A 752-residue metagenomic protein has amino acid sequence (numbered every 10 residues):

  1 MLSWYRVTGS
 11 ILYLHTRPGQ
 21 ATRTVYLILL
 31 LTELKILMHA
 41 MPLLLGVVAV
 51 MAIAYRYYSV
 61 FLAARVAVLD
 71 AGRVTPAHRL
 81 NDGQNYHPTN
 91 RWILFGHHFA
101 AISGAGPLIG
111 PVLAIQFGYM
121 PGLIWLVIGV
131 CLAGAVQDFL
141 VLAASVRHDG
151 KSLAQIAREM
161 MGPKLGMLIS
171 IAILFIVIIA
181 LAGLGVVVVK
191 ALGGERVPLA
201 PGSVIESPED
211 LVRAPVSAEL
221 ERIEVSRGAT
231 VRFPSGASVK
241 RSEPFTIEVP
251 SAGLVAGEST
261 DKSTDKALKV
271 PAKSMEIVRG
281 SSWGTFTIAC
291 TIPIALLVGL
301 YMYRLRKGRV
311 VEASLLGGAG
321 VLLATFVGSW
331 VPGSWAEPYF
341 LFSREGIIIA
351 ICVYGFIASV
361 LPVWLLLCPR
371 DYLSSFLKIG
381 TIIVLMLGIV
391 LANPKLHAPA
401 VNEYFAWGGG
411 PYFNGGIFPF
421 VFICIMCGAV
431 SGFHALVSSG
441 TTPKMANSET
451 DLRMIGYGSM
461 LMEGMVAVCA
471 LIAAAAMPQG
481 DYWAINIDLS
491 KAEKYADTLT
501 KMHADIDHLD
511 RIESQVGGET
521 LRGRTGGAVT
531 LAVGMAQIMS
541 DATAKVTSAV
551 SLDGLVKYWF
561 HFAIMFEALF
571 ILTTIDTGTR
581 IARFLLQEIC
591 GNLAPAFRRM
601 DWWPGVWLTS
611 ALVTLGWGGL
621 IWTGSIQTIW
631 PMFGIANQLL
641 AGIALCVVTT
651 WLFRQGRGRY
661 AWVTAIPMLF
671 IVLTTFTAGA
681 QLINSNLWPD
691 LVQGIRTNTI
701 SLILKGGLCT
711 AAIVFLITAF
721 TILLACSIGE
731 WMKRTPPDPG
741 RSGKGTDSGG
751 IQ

Functional and structural regions predicted by a protein language model:
L12, T24-T32, V187-S282, M477-G554 (+1 more regions): Low-complexity, proline/glycine-enriched hydrophobic segments characteristic of transmembrane helices
I36, I53-L108, S375, G415-G416 (+1 more regions): Membrane-interface "cap" regions at the ends of multi-pass membrane proteins
H39-R56, V60, A114-A144, I205 (+2 more regions): Extracellular loop-to-transmembrane helix junctions
V47-Y57, I173, V177-A182, G318-V327 (+5 more regions): Selective recognition of specific alpha-helical transmembrane segments in multi-pass small-molecule
R56-A67, A172, S282-F326, R344-L391 (+3 more regions): Membrane-interface loop-to-helix entry segments
V60-H87, L113, V127, V136-L165 (+6 more regions): Flexible loop linkers connecting adjacent transmembrane helices in multi-pass alpha-helical membrane transporters
G106-L108, M120, I179-G193, A267-E276 (+13 more regions): Transmembrane helix-loop junctions in multi-pass membrane proteins
P163-I178, G458-M465, G526-G527, A549-A563 (+4 more regions): Loop-to-transmembrane helix boundary motifs in multi-pass membrane proteins
